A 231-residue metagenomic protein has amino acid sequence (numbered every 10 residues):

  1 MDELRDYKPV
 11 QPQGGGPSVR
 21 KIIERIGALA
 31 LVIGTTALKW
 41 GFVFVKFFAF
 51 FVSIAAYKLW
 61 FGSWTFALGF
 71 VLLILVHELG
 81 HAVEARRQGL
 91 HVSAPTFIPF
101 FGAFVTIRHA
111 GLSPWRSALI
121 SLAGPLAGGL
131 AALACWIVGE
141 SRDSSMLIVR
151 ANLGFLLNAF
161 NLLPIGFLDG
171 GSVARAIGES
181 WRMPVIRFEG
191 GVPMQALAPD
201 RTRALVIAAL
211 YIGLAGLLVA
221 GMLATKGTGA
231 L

Functional and structural regions predicted by a protein language model:
M1-L231: Hydrophobic transmembrane alpha-helices and their immediate loop junctions in multi-pass integral membrane proteins
